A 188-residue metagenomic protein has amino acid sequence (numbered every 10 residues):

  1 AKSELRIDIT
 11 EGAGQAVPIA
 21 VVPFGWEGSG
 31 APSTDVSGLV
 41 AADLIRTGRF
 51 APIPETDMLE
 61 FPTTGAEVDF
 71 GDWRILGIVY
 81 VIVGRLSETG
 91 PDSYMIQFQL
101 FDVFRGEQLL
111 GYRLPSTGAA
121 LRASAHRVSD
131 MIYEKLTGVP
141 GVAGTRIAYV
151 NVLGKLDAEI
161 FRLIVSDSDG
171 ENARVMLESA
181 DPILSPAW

Functional and structural regions predicted by a protein language model:
R6-G71, I82-E88: Short beta-strand->alpha-helix linker/helix-N-cap micro-motif that forms a surface specificity/interaction loop
G65-M131: Amphipathic beta-strand/beta-sheet edge segments enriched in Tyr/Trp
V83, R146-G154: Residue position within the beta-strands of beta-propeller blades
G90-I96, G154-I164: Structural motif
L100, I164-D167: Conserved blade-register residue in beta-propeller folds
A120-L121, K135-G138, A180-W188: Conserved beta-propeller blade repeats
H126-A143, W188: Structural signature of eukaryotic scaffold interfaces centered on beta-propeller domains
D167-L184: Multi-bladed beta-propeller domains
